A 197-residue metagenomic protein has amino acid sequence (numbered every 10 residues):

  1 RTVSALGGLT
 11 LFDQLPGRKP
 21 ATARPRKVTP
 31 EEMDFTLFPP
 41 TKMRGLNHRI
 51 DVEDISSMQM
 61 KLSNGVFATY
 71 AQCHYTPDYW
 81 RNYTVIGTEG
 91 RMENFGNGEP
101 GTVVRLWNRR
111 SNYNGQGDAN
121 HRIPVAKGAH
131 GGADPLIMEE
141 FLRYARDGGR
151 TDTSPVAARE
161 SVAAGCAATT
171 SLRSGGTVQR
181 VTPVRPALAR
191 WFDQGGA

Functional and structural regions predicted by a protein language model:
R1-Q14, F67-A71: NAD(P)-dependent dehydrogenases' Rossmann-like dinucleotide-binding region
R1-V3, F141, G175: Residue-level signal for nonpolar/aromatic packing positions in well-ordered secondary structure
V3, D152-S154, Q179-T182: Short, hydrophobic secondary-structure boundary micro-motifs
G7-L62, R81-V156, E160, L188-A197: C-terminal glycine/acidic-rich active-site capping loop/insertion
F67, A71-W80, A129-H130: Glycine-rich phosphate/pyrophosphate-binding beta-alpha loops
A129, A133, I137, A164-G175: Stable alpha-helical structural segments in soluble proteins, enriched in small hydrophobic residues
T170-A197: C-terminal capping/lid region of NAD(P)-dependent oxidoreductase domains
